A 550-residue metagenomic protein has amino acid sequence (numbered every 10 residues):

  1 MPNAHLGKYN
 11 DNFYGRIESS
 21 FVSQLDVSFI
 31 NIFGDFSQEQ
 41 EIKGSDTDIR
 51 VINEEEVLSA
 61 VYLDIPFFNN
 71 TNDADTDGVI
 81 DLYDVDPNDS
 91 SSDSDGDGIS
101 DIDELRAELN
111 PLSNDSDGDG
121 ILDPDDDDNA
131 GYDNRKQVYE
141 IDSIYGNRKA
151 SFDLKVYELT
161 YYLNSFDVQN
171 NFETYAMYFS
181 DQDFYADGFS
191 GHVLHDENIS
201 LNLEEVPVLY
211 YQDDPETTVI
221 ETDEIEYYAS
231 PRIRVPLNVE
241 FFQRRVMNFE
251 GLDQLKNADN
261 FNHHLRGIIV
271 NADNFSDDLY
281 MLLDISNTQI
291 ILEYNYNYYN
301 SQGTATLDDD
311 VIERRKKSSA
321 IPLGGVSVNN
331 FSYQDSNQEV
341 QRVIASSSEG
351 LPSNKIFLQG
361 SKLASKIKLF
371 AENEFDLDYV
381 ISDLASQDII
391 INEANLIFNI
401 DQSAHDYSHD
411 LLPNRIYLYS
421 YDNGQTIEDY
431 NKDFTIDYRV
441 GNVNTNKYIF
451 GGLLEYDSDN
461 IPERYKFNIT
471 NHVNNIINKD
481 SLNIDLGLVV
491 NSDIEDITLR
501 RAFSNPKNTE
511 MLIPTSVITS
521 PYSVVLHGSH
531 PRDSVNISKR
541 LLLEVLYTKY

Functional and structural regions predicted by a protein language model:
M1-D73, G78, G120, D125-Y550: Secreted, disulfide-rich extracellular signaling modules
T71-N134: Extracellular calcium-associated, cysteine-rich motifs in secreted modular proteins
